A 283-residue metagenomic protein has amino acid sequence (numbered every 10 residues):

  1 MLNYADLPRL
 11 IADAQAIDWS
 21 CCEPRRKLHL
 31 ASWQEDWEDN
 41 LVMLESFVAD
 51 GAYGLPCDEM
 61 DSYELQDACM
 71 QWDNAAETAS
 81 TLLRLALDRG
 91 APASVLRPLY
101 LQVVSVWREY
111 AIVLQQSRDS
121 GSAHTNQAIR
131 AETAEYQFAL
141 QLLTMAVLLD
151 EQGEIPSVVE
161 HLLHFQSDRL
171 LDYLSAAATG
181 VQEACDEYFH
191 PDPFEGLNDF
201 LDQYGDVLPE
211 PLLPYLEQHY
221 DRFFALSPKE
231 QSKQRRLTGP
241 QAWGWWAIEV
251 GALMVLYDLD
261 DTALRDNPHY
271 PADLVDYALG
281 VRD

Functional and structural regions predicted by a protein language model:
L2-E230, A242: Eukaryote-skewed repeat-based solenoidal scaffolds used as protein-protein interaction platforms, primarily
Y204-D283: Alpha-helical oligomerization segments
